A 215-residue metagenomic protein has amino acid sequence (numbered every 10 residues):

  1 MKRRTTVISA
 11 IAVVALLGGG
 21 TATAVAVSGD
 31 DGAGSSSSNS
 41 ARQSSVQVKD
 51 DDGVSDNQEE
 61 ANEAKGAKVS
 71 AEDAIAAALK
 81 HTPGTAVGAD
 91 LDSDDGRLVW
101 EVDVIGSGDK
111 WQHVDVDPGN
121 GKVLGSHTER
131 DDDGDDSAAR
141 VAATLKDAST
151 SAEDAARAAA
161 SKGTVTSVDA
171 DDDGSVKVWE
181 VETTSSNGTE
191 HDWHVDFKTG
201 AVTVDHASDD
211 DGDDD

Functional and structural regions predicted by a protein language model:
M1-R4, T21-R42: C-terminal region of N-terminal signal peptides and the immediate post-cleavage residues of exported proteins
M1-V13: N-terminal export and membrane-targeting signals
A12-T21: Core hydrophobic alpha-helical transmembrane segments of single-pass membrane proteins
S35-N57, K68: N-terminal, intrinsically disordered, polar/charged segments of Gram-positive cell-envelope systems that serve as
V48-D56, E129-S137, A207-D215: Long, acidic low-complexity intrinsically disordered regions
N57-A89, V141-D169: Short, non-transmembrane alpha-helical segments in secretory-pathway proteins
H81-V116, T166-V195: Exposed beta-strand-loop-beta-strand "reactive/processing" segments of non-cytosolic proteins
Q112-T128, E190-S208: A short, surface-exposed beta-strand/turn
